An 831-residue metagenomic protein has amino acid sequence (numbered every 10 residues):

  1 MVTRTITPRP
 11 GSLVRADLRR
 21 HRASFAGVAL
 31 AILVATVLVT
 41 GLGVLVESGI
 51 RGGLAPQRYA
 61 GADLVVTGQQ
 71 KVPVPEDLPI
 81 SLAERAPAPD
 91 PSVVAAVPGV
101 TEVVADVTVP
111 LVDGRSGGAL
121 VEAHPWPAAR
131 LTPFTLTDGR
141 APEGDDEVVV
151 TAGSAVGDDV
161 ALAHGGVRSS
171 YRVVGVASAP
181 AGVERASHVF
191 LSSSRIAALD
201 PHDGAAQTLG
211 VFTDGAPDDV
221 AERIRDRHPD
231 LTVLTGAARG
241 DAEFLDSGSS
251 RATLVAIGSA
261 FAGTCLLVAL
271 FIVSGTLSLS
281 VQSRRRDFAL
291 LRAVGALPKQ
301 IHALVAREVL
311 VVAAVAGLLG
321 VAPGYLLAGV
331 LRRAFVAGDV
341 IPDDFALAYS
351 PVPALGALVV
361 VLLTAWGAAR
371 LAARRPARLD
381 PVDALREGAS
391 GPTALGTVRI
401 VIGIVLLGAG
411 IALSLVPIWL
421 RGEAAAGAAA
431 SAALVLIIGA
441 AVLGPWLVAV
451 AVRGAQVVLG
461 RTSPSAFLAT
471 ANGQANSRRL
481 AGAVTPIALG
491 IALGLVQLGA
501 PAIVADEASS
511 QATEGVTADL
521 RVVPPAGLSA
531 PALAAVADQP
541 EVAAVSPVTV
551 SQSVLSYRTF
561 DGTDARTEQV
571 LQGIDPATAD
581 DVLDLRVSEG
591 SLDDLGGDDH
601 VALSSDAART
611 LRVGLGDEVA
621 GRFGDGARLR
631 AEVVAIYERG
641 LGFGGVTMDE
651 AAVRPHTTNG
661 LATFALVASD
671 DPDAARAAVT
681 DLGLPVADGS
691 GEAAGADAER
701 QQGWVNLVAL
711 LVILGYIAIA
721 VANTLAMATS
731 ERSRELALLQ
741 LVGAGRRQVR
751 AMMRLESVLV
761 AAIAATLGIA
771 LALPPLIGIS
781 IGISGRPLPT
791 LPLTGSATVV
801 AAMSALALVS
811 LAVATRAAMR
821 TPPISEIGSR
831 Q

Functional and structural regions predicted by a protein language model:
M1-L270, L279-Q282, L304, Y637-V712: Membrane transport/envelope proteins' first extracytoplasmic loop
M1-R4, P8, A23-G27, A31 (+6 more regions): Alpha-helical transmembrane segments, especially those used as permease/efflux helices and single-pass anchors
P8, S12-R15, R19-R20, S24-F25 (+13 more regions): Alpha-helical transmembrane segments
L13, D17-H21, A269-A314, G388-A389 (+1 more regions): Interfacial "coupling" helices/loops that link adjacent transmembrane helices in transporter permeases
A95-A105, P133-R172, A197-H202, D218 (+5 more regions): Short acidic/glycine-enriched loop/turn elements at secondary-structure junctions
P229, L277, L310-I341, P353-R378 (+4 more regions): Small-residue-rich transmembrane alpha-helices
A377-T393, M819-Q831: Short cytosolic juxtamembrane segments of multi-pass membrane proteins
L434, A440, W446-A607, L615-D617: Juxtamembrane segments of multi-pass membrane proteins
